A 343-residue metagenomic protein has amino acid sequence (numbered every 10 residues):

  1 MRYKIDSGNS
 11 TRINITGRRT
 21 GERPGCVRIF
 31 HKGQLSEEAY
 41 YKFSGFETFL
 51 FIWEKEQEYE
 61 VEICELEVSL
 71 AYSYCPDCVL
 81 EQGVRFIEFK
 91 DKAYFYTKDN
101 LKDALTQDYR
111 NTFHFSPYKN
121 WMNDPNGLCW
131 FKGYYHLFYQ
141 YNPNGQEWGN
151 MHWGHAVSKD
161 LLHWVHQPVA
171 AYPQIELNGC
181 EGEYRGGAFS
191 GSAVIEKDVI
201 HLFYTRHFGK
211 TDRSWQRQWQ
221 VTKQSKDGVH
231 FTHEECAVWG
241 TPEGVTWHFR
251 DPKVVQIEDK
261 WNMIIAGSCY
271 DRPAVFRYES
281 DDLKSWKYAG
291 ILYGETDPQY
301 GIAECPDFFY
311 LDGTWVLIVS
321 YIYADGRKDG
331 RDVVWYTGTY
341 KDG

Functional and structural regions predicted by a protein language model:
R2-D251, V255-Y300, Y310-G343: Beta-rich carbohydrate-recognition and catalytic domains
E304-P306: Repeated scaffold domains used in trafficking and secretory/extracellular systems, primarily beta-propellers
